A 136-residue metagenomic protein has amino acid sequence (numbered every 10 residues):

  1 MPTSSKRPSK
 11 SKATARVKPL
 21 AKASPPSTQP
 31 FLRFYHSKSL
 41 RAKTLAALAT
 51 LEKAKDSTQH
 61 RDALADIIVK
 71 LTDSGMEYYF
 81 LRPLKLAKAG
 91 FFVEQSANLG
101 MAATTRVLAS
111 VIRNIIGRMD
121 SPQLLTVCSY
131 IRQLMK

Functional and structural regions predicted by a protein language model:
T3, K10-K136: Protein-protein interaction and targeting regions used for scaffolding, dimerization, and localization
